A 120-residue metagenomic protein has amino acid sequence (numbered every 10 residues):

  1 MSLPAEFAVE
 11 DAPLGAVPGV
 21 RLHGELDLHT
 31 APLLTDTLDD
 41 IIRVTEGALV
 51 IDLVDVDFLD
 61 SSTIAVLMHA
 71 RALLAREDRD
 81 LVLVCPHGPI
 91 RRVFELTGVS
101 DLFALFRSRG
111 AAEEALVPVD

Functional and structural regions predicted by a protein language model:
M1, E10-D11, L73, E95: Short secondary-structure boundary/capping segments
L3-D36: STAS-typified acidic loop motif
L14-G15, V54, G110: Conserved catalytic submotifs in the C-terminal HATPase_c
L28-F103: Amphipathic alpha-helical interaction surfaces in cytosolic regulatory modules
G88, G110-A111: Acidic phosphotransfer microenvironment of two-component signaling modules
A104-S108: Short acidic-hydrophobic, aromatic-tinged amphipathic segments that line or gate anion-handling sites
A112, L116-D120: A short, charged, amphipathic alpha-helix used as a generic interaction element across diverse proteins
